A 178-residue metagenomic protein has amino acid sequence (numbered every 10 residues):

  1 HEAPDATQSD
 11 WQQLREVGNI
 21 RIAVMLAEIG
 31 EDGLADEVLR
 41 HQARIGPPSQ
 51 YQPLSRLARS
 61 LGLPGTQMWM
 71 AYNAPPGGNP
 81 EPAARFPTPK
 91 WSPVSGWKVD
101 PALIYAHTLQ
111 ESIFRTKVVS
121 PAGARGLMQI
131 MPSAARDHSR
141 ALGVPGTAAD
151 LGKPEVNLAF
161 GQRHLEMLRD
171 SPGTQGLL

Functional and structural regions predicted by a protein language model:
H1-L177: Cell-wall glycan-active module
